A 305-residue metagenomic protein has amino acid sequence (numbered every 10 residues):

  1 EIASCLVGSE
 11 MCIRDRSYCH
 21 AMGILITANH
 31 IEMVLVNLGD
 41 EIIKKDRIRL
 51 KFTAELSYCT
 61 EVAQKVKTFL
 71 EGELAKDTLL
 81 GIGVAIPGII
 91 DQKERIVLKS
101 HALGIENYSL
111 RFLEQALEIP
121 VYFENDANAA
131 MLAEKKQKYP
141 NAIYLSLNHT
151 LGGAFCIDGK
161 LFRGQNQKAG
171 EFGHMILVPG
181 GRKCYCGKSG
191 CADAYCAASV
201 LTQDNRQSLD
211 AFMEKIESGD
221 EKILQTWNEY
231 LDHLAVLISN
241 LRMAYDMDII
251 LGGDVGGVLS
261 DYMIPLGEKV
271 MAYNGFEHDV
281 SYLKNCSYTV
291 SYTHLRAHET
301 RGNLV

Functional and structural regions predicted by a protein language model:
E1-G8, I13, H294, G302-V305: Single conserved hydrophobic/aromatic residue that forms the stacking wall/gate of nucleotide- or nucleobase-binding
R14-I43, S146, F155-C156: Gly/Thr-rich phosphate-binding beta-strand-loop-beta motif of the actin/hexokinase/Hsp70
I42, I96-V97, L161-F162: Hydrophobic "anchor" residues
K45-R47, E55, R111, E118-K222: Glycine/GP-enriched mid-protein hinge/lid loop-to-helix segment characteristic of carbohydrate kinases
D46-N141, D261-Y273: Glycine-rich phosphate-binding loop and adjoining helix at the ATP-binding site of ATP-dependent phosphoryl-transfer
E55-L74, A192-Y195, T202-S260, L283-T289: Adenine-nucleotide phosphate-binding core of ATP-dependent small-molecule kinases
I86, L147, A198, G253-D254: Short secondary-structure boundary segments
L266-H278, K284-R296, R301: Acidic/histidine-enriched, beta-strand-rich ligand/metal-binding domains
